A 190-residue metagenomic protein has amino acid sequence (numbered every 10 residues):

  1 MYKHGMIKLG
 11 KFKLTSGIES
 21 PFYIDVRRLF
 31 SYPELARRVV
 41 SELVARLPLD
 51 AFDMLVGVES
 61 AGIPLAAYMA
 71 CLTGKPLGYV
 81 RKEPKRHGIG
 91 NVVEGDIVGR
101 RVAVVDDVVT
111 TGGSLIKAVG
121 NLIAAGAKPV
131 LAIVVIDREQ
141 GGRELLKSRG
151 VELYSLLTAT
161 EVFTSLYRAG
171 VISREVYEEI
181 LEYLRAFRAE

Functional and structural regions predicted by a protein language model:
M1-V105, G113-E190: PRPP-associated nucleotide enzymes
